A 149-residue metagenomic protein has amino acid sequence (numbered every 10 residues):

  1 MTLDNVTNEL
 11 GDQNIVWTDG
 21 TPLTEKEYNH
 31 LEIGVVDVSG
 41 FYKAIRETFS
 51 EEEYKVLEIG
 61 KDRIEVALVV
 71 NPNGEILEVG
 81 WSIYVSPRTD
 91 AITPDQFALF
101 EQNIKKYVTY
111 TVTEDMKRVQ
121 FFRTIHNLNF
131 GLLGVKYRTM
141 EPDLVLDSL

Functional and structural regions predicted by a protein language model:
M1-L149: Charge-biased low-complexity segments
